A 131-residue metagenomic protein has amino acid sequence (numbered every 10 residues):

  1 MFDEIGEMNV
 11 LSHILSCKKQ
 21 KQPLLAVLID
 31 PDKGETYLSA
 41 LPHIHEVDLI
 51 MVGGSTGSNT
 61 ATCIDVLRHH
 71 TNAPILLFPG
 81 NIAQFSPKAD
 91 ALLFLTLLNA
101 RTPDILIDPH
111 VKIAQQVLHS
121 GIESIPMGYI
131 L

Functional and structural regions predicted by a protein language model:
F2-V66: Conserved N-terminal beta1-alpha1 strand-loop-helix module at the mouth
D3-M8, T71-P74, I107-V111: A short linear-motif detector with a strong N-terminal bias
P23-I29, I50-V52, I75-L77, L92-F94 (+1 more regions): Hydrophobic faces of well-ordered beta-strands that scaffold small-molecule active sites in alpha/beta enzyme cores
G34, N72, F94-L97: Generic secondary-structure signature for well-ordered alpha-helical cores
E46-D48, T71-A73, K88-L92: Glycine-enriched alpha-helix->loop->beta-strand junction motifs that scaffold or abut catalytic
G54-G57, G80-I82, L97-L98: Short, ordered loop/turn segments at secondary-structure junctions
A61-I82, K112-I125: Alpha-helix-loop-beta-strand connector modules within alpha/beta enzyme cores
Q84-L131: Conserved anion-binding
